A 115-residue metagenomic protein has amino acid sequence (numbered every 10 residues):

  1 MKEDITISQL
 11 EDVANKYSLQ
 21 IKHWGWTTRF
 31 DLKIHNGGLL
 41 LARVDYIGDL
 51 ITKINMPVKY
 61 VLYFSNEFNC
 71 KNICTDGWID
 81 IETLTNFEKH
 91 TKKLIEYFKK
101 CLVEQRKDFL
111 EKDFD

Functional and structural regions predicted by a protein language model:
M1-H35: Negatively charged, low-complexity tracts enriched in Asp/Glu with abundant Ser/Thr
E3-D4, L84, Y97: Generic detection of long, well-ordered alpha-helical segments
I7, F87-L94, V103: Short amphipathic alpha-helical segments that mediate assembly, nucleic-acid/protein binding, or membrane association
V13, M56, T83, K93-L94 (+1 more regions): A general marker of short, structured functional hotspots
N36-K89: Intrinsically disordered, low-complexity regulatory segments enriched in Ser/Thr/Pro and charged residues
F98-D115: Short acidic, low-complexity intrinsically disordered linear motifs used for protein-protein interactions
